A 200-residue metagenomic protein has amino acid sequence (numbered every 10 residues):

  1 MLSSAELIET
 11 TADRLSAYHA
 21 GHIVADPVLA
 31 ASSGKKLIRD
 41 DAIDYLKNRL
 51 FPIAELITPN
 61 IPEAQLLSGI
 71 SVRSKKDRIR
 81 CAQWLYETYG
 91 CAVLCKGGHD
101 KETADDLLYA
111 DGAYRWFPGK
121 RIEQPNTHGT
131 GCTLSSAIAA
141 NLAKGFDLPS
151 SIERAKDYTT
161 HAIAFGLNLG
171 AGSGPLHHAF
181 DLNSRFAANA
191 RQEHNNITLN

Functional and structural regions predicted by a protein language model:
M1-R49, P59: Glycine/small-residue-rich loop that forms an oxyanion/phosphate-binding "nest" at active or ligand-binding sites
D26, N60, K96, G131 (+1 more regions): Residue-level signal for inorganic ion chemistry
L29-A31, G97-K101, R121-E123, K156-T159: Glycine-rich beta-alpha junction loops
D40-Y114: Conserved phosphate/ATP/ADP-binding segment of small-molecule kinases
Q65-L66, Q124-L148: Short, small-residue alpha-helix embedded
S71-R78, A143-E153: Short, charged, surface-exposed loops that flank catalytic or proteolytic processing sites
Y114-H128: Short pre-catalytic strand/loop immediately N-terminal to key active-site residues, enriched for Gly-Thr
P149-N200: Charged C-terminal helix
